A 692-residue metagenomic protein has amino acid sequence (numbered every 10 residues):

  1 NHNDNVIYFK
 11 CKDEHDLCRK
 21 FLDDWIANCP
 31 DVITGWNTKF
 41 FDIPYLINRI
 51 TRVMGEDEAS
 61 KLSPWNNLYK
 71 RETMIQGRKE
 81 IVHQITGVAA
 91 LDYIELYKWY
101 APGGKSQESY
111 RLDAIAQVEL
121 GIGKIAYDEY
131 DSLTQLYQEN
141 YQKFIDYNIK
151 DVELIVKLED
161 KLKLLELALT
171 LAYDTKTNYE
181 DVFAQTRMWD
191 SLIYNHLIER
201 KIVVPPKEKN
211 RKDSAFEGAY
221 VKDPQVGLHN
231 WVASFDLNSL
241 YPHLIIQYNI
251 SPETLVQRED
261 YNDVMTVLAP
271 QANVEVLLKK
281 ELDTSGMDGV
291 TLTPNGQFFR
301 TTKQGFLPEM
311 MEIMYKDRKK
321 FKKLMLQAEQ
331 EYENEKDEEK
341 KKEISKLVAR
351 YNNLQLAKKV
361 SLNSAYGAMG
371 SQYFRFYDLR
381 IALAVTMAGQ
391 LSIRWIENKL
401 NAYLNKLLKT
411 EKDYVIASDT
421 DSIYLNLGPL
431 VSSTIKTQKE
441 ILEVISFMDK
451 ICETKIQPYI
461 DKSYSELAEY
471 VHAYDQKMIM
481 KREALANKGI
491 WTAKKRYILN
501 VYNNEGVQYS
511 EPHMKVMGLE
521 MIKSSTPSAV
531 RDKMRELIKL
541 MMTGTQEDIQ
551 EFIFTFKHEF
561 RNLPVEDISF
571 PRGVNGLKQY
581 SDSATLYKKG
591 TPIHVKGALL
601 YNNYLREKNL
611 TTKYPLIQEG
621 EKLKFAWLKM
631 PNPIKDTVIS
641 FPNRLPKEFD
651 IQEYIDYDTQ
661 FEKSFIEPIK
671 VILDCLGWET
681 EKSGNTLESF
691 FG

Functional and structural regions predicted by a protein language model:
N1-C18, D24-I26: Alpha-helical interaction scaffolds
D4-Y8, K12, I43, R52 (+1 more regions): Active-site-proximal helix-loop-helix substrate-binding element of RNase H-like nuclease domains
F21-Y45: Proline-aspartate-enriched helix->loop->beta-strand connector
E80, N210-R375, W491-I522: Catalytic nucleotidyl-transfer cores of nucleotide-processing enzymes
K124, I393-T420: Active-site palm subdomain of RNA-directed nucleic acid polymerases
L133-E259, E339-K399, A417, N426-G428 (+3 more regions): Common nucleic-acid-contacting/processivity interface regions adjacent to the catalytic cores of nucleic-acid enzymes
I423-E453: Catalytic palm subdomain of template-directed nucleic-acid polymerases, centered on the conserved carboxylate motif
D449, E453-G692: C-terminal, non-catalytic extensions of nucleic-acid polymerases
